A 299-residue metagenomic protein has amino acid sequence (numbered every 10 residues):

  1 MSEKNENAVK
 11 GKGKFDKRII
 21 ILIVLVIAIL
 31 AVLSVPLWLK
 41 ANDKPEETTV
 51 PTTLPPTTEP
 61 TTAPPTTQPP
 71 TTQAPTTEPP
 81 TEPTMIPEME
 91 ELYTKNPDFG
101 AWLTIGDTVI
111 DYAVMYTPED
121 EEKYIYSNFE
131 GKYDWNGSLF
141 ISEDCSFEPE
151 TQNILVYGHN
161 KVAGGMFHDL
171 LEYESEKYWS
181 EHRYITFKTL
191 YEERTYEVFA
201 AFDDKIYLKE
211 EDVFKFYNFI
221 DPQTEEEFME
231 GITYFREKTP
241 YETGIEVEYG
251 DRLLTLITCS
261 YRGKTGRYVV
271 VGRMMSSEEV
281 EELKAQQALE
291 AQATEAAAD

Functional and structural regions predicted by a protein language model:
M1-D16: N-terminal Lys/Arg-rich, disordered targeting/topogenic segments
N7, I20-I21, D43, E47: Sequence-pattern detector for short linear motifs and compositional/periodic biases rather than a specific fold
K10, L25-I27, P51, P64: N-terminal non-cleavable signal-anchor helices
I21-S34: Hydrophobic membrane-insertion alpha-helices, especially the h-region of bacterial N-terminal signal peptides
L33-T49, Q73-D299: Solvent-exposed, non-transmembrane regions of membrane-associated and secreted proteins
T49-T81: Extracellular mucin-like PTS domains
